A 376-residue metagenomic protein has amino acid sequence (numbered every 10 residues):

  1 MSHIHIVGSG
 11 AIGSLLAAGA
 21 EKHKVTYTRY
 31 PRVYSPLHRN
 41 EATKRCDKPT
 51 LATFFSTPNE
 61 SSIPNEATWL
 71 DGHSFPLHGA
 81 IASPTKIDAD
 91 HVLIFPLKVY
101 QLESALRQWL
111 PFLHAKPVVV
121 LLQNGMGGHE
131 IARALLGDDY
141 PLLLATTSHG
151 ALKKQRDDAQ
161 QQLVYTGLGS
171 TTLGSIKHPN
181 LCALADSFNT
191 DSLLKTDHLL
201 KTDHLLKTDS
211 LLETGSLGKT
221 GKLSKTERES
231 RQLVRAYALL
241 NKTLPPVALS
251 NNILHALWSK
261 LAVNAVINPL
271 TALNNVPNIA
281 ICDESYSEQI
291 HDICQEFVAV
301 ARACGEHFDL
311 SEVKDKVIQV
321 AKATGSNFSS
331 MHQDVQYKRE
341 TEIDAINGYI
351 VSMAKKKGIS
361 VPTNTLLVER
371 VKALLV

Functional and structural regions predicted by a protein language model:
M1-G79: NAD(P)+-binding Rossmann beta1-loop-alpha1 motif at the extreme N-terminus of oxidoreductases
S2, H23-V25, P117, Y140-P141 (+1 more regions): A structural micro-motif
A18-K22, R107-P111, R133-A134, G348 (+2 more regions): Short, well-ordered alpha-helices that flank and scaffold nucleotide-derived cofactor binding pockets
C46, S56, N189, H291-V376: NAD(P)-dependent Rossmann-like dehydrogenase/reductase catalytic/cofactor-binding core
W69-V164: Rossmann-like NAD(P)(H) cofactor-binding subdomain of soluble oxidoreductases
L113, Q161-G174, A272-C282, F328-Y337: Helix-loop-beta segment of a Rossmann-like dinucleotide-binding subdomain
N124-D197, D203, D209, G215-A256: Rossmann-fold dinucleotide-binding core
L254-N278, S285-V298: Active-site-proximal catalytic alpha-helix in oxidoreductases
